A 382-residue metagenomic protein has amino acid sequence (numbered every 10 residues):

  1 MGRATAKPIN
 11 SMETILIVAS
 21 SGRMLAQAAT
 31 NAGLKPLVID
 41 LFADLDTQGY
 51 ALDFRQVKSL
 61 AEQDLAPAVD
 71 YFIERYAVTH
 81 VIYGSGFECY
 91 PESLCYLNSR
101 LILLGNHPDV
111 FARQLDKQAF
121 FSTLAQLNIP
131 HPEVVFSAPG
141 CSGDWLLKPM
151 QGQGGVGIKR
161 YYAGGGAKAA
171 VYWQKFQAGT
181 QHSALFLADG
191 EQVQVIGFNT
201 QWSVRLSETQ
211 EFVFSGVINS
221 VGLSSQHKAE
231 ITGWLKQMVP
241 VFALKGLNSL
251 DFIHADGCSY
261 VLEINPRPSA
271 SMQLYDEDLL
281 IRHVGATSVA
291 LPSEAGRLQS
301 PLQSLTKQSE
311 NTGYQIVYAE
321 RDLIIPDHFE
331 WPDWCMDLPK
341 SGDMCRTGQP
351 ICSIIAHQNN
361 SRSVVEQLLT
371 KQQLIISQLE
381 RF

Functional and structural regions predicted by a protein language model:
M1-F111, Q118-A119, M344, N359-N360 (+1 more regions): ATP-binding N-terminal substructure of ATP-dependent carboxylate-amine bond-forming enzymes
M1-M12, I281-F382: Peripheral (often C-terminal) accessory segments that flank ATP-dependent C-N-forming ligase machineries
P36-I39, H131-P132, V171, G313: Hydrophobic anchor at the start of a short beta-strand that flanks the dinucleotide cofactor-binding loop
S99-G164, A170: A conserved helix-loop-beta module that forms one wall/lid of the active-site cleft in ATP-utilizing catalytic domains
W145, Q194, Y260-E263: Protein kinase-like catalytic core scaffold
A178-F242, N265-A290, P301-S309: ATP-dependent carboxylate/phosphate-activation module, predominantly the ATP-grasp catalytic core and closely related
A188-Q192, H254-C258, A319-R321, H357-N359: Short acidic-glycine loop/turn motifs at beta-strand connectors
L244-D256: A short glycine-rich, hydrophobically flanked beta-strand micro-motif that places a catalytic Asp/Glu for divalent metal
